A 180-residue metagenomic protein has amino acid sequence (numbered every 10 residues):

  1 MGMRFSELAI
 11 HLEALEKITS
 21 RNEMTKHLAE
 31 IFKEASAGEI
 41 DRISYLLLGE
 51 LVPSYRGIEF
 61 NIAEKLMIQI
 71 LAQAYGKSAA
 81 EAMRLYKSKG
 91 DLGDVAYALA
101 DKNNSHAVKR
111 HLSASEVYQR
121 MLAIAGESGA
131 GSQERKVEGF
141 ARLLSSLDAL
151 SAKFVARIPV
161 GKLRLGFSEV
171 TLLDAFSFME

Functional and structural regions predicted by a protein language model:
M1-E180: N-terminal nucleic-acid-engaging modules of covalent nucleotidyltransferase systems
